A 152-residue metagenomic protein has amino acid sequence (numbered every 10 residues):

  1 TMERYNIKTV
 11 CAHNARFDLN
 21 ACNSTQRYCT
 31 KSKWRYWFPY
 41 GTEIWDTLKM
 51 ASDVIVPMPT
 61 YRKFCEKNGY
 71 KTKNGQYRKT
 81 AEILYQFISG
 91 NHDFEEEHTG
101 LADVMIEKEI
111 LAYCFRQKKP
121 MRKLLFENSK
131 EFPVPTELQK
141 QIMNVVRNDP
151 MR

Functional and structural regions predicted by a protein language model:
M2-M151: Metal-dependent phosphoesterase core characteristic of DEDDh/y 3'-5' exonuclease domains
